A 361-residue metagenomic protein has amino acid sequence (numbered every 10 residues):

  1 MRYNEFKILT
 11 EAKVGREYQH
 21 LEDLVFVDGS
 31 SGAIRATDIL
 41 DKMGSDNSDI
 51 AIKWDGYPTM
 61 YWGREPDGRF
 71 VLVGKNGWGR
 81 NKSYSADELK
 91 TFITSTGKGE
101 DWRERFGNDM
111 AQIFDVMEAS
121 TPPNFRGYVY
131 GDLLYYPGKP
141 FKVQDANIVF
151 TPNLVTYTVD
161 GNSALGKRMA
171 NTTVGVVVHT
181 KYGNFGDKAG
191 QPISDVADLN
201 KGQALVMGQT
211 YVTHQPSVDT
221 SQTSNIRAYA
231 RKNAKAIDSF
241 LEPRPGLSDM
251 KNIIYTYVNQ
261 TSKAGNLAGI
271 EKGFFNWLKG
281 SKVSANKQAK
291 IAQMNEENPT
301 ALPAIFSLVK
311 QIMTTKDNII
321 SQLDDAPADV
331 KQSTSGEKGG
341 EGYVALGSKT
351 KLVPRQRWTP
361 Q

Functional and structural regions predicted by a protein language model:
R2-A12: Proteolytic processing junctions in secreted/extracellular precursors, especially proprotein convertase/trypsin-like
E11-S48, K53-P58, W62-Q361: Core nucleotide-handling region used for phosphoryl-transfer chemistry
